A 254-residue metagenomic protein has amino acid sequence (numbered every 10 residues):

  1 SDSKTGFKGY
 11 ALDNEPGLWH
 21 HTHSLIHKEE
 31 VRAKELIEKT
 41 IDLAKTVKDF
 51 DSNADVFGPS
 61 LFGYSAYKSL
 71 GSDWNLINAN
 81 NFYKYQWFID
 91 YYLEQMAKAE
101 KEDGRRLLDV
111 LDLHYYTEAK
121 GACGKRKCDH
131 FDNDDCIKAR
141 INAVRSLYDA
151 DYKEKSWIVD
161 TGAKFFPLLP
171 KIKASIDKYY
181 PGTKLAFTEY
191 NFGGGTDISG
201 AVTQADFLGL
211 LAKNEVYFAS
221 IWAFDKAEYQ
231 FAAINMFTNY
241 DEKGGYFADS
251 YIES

Functional and structural regions predicted by a protein language model:
S1, K8, R32-S199, Q204-F207: Noncatalytic carbohydrate-binding groove/subsite architecture in carbohydrate-active enzymes
D2-S3, P16: Ser/Thr/Pro-rich, low-complexity mucin-like regions that serve as glycosylated stalks/linkers or repetitive adhesive
N14-G17, T22-S24, Y116, Y190: Cell-envelope and extracellular/periplasmic
I26-E30: Short glycine-enriched, charge-decorated loop/helix-capping segments at active-site entrances that position
G209-S254: Aromatic- and carboxylate-lined catalytic core of secreted/periplasmic carbohydrate-active enzymes
